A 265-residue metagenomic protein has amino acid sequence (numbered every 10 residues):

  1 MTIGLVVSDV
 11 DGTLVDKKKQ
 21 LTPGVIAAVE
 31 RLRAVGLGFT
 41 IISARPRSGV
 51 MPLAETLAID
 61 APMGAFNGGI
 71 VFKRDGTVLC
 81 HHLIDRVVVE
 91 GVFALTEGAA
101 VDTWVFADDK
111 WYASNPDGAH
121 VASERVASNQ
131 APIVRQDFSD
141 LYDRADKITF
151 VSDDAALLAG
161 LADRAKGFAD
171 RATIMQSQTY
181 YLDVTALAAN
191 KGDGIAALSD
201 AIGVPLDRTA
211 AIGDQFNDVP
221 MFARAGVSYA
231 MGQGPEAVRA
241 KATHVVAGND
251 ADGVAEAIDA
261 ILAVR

Functional and structural regions predicted by a protein language model:
T2-K17: Asp-based phosphoryl-transfer active-site loop
K18-H120: Active-site phosphate-binding/coordination module
G24, G49-P52, G160, G194 (+3 more regions): Phosphate- and divalent-cation-binding pockets in alpha/beta enzyme and binding domains that engage nucleotide-derived
L32, S43, N67, I148 (+3 more regions): Residue-level signal for inorganic ion chemistry
G36-T40, D60-A61, K147, D207-T209 (+2 more regions): Short active-site oxyanion
L57-I59, F66-N67, F168-D170, R224-A225 (+1 more regions): Short, structured coil segments at secondary-structure junctions
G98-I212, F216-R224, Q233: Conserved acidic, metal-coordinating active-site core of Asp-based, Mg2+-dependent phosphoryl-transfer enzymes
R224, S228-R265: Asp-based, Mg2+/Mn2+-dependent phosphohydrolase catalytic module
